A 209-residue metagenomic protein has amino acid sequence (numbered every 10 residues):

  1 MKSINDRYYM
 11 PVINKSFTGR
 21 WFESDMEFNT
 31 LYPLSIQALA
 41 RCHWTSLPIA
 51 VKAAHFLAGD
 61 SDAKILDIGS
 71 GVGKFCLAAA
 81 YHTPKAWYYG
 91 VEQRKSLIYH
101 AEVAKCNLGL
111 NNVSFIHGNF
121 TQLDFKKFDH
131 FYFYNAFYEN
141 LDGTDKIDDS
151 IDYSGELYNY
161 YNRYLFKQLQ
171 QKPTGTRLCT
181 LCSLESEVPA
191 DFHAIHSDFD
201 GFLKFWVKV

Functional and structural regions predicted by a protein language model:
M1-D60: S-adenosyl-L-methionine
D62-G71: Conserved class I S-adenosyl-L-methionine
K74-K85: Conserved SAM-binding loop of SAM-dependent methyltransferases across substrates and taxa, primarily the Class I
W87-E92: Conserved SAM-binding motif I beta-strand of class I
S96-L97: Conserved short alpha-helix immediately C-terminal to the canonical SAM/SAH-binding motif I of Rossmann-like
H100-K126: S-adenosyl-L-methionine
F128-D142: Short SAM/SAH-binding signature in class I
N140-V209: C-terminal substrate-binding/active-site "lid" region of AdoMet-derived donor-dependent transferases
